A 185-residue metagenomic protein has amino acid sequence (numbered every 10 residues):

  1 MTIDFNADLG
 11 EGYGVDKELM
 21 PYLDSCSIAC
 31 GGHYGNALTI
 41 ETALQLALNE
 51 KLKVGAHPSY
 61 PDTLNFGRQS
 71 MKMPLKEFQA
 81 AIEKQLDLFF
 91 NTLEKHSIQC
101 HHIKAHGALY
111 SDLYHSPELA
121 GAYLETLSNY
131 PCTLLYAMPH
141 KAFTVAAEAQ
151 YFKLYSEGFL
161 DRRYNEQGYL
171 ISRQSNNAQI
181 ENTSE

Functional and structural regions predicted by a protein language model:
I3-A7, C26-I28, V54-P58, H101-A105 (+2 more regions): Hydrophobic faces of well-ordered beta-strands that scaffold small-molecule active sites in alpha/beta enzyme cores
G14-D16, G35-L48, Y114-G121, P139-Q150: Active-site-adjacent beta->alpha loops and helix N-cap segments on the catalytic face of soluble alpha/beta enzymes
K17-L23, T42-G55, E94-S97: Acidic (Asp/Glu)-rich catalytic clusters
Y22-C26, L48, T126-Y130, A149-Y155: Glycine-enriched alpha-helix->loop->beta-strand junction motifs that scaffold or abut catalytic
I28-H33, D112, P131-P139: Catalytic beta/alpha-barrel core
L52-M71, H106: Short, charge-patterned binding micro-sites
T63-H102: Glycine/small-residue-rich loop that forms an oxyanion/phosphate-binding "nest" at active or ligand-binding sites
H140-E185: Active-site rim beta-loop-alpha module in soluble metabolic enzymes
